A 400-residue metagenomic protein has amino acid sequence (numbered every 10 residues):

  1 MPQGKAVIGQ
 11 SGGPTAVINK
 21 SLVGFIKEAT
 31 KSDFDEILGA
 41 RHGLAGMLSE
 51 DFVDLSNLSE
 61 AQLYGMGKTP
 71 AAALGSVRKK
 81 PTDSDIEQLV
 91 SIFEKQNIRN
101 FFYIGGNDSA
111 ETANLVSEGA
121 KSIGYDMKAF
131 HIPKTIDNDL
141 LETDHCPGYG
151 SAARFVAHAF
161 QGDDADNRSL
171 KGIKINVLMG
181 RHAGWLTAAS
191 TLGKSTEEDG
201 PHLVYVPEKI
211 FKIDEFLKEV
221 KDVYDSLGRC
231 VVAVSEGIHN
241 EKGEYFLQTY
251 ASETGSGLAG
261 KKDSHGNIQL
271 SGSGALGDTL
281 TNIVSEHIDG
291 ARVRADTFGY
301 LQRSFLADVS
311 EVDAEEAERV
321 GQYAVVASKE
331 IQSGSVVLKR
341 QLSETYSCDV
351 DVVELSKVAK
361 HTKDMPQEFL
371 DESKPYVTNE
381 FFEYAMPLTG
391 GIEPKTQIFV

Functional and structural regions predicted by a protein language model:
M1-D51: N-terminal phosphate-binding or glycine-rich loops at protein starts, especially the Walker A/P-loop of NTPases
P2-I8, G46, G65-S76, K134-D144 (+2 more regions): Gly-rich Lys/Arg/Thr-decorated short loops/hinges at beta-loop-alpha junctions or inter-strand turns that position
S11-G13, A40-G46, R78-K79, G106-N107 (+5 more regions): Short, ordered loop/turn segments at secondary-structure junctions
T15-F25, M47-L48, T82-E87, N107-L115 (+5 more regions): Short glycine/serine/threonine-rich phosphate/pyrophosphate-binding segments that cradle anionic phosphate groups
I37, I92, Y103-G105, E111-D126 (+1 more regions): Accessory alpha-helical/coil subdomains and C-terminal extensions that flank or cap enzyme catalytic cores
M47-R99, D108-S109, I136, P147-G150 (+2 more regions): Glycine-rich oxoanion-binding loops at beta->alpha junctions
Q248-V400: C-terminal non-catalytic interaction/assembly regions of soluble proteins
